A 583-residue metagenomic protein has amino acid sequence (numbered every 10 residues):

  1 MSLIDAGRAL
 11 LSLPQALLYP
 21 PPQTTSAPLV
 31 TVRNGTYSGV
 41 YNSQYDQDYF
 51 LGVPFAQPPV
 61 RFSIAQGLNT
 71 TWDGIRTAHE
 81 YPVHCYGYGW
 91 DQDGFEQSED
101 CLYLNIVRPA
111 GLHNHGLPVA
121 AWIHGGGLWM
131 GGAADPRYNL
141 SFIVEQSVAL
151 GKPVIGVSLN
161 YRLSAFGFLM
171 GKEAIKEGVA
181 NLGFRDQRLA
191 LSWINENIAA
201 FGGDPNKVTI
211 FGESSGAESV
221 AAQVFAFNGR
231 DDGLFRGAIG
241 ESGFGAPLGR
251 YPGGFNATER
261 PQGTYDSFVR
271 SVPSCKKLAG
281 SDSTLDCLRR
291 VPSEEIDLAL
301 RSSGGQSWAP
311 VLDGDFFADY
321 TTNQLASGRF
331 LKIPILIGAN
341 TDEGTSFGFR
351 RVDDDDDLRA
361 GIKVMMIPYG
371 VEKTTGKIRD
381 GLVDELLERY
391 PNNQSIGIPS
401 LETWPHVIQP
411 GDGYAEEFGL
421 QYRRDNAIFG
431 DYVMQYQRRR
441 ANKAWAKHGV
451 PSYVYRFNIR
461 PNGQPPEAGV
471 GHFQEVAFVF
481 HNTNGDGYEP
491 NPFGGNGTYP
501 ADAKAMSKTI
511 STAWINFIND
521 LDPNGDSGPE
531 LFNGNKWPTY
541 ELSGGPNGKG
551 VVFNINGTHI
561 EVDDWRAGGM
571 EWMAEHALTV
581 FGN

Functional and structural regions predicted by a protein language model:
S2-E177, F349, G376, D380 (+3 more regions): Non-catalytic accessory segments of hydrolases
W90-Q92, L189, E196, A200 (+6 more regions): Substrate-access "cap/lid" subdomains that shape and gate the entrance to catalytic or ligand-binding pockets
N114-G116, K172-L182, L189-F211, C275-A279: Gly/Ser-rich "nucleophile elbow"/oxyanion-hole loop immediately N-terminal to the catalytic nucleophile in hydrolases
N114-V119, G126, G151-I155, D204-V208 (+3 more regions): Loop/turn elements at helix/coil->beta-strand transitions in domains of secreted/extracellular proteins
R162-S164, F244, N458: Short beta-to-alpha linker loops that shape the active-site pocket of alpha/beta-hydrolase fold enzymes
G212, G216: Gly/Ala-rich beta-loop-alpha elbow adjacent to hydrolase catalytic centers
A217-G229: Short glycine-enriched nucleophile-adjacent loop and the immediately C-terminal alpha-helix near the catalytic center
P399-A427, V433-N583: Mobile gating loops/cap/lid regions near enzyme active sites that modulate substrate access
